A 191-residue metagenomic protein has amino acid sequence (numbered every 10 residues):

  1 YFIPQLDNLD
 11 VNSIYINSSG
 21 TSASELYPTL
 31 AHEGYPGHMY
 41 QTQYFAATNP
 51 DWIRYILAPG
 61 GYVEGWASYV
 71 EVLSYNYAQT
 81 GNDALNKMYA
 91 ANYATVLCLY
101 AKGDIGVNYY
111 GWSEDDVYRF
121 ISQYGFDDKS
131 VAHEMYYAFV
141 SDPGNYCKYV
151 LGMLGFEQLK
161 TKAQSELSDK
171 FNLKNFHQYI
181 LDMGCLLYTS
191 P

Functional and structural regions predicted by a protein language model:
Y1-V11: Catalytic zinc-binding patch centered on the HExxH motif and its immediate surroundings that defines zinc-dependent
I16-T29: Short pre-active-site segment immediately N-terminal to the catalytic Zn-binding motif
G34-T48: Catalytic Zn2+-binding segment of zinc metalloproteases
Y35, E71-Q79, V107-W112, S122-F126 (+3 more regions): Sec-exported extracytoplasmic/periplasmic mature domains
T42-Q43, I53-D83, Y100-K102: Post-HExxH zinc-binding segment in Zn-dependent metallohydrolases
N76-V140: Long, amphipathic alpha-helical stalk/connector segments used for oligomerization, subunit docking, or mechanical
K174-N175: C-terminal soluble interaction/assembly domains
Y188-P191: Conserved small/polar residues in nucleotide/adenosyl-binding loops
